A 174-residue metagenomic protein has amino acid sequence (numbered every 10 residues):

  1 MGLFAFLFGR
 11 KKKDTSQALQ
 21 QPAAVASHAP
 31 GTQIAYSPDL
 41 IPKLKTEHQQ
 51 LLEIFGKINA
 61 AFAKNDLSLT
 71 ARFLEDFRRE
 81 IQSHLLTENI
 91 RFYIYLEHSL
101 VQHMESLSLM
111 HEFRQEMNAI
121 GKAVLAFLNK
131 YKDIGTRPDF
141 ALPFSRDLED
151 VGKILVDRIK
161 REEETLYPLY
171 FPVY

Functional and structural regions predicted by a protein language model:
M1-Y174: Small-residue-biased structural context
